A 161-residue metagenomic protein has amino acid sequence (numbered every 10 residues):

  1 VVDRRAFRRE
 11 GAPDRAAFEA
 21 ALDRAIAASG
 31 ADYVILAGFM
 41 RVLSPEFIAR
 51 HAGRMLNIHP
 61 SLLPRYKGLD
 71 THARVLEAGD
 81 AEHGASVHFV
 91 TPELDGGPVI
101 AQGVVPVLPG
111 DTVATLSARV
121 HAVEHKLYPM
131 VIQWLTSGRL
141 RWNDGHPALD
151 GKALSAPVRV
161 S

Functional and structural regions predicted by a protein language model:
V1-S161: One-carbon transfer enzymes
